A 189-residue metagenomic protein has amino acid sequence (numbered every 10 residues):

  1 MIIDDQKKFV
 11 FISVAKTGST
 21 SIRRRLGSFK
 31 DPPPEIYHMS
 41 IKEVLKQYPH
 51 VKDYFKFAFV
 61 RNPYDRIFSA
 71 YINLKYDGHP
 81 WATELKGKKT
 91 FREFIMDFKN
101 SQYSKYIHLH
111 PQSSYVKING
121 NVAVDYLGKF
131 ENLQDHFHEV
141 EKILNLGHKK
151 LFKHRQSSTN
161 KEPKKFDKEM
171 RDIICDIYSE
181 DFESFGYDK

Functional and structural regions predicted by a protein language model:
M1-K189: Membrane-interface amphipathic segments in extracytoplasmic regions
